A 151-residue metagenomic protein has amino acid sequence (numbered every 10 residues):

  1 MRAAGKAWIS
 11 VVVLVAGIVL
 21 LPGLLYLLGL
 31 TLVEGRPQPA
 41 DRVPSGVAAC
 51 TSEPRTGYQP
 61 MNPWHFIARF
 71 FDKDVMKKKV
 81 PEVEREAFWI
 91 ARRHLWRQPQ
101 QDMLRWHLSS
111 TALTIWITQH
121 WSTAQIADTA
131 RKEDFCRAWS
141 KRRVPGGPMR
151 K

Functional and structural regions predicted by a protein language model:
R2-K151: Juxtamembrane regions of bacterial inner-membrane/periplasmic proteins, predominantly the peptidoglycan biogenesis
